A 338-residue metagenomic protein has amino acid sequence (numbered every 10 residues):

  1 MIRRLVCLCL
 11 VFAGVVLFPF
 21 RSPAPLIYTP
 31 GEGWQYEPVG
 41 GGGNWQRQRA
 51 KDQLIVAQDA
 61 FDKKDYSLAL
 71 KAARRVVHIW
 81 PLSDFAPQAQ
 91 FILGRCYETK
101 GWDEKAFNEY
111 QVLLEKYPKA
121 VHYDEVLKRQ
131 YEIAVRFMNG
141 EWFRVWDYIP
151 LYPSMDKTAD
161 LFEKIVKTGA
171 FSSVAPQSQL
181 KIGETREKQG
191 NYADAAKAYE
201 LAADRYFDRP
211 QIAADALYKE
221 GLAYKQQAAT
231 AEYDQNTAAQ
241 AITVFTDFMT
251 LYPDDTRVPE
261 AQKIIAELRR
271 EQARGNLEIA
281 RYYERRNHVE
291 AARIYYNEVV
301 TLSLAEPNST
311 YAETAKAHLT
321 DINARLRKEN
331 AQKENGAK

Functional and structural regions predicted by a protein language model:
I2, F20-K338: Acidic, polar-rich low-complexity tracts and alpha-helical solenoid repeat scaffolds
C7-L17: Bacterial N-terminal signal peptides
